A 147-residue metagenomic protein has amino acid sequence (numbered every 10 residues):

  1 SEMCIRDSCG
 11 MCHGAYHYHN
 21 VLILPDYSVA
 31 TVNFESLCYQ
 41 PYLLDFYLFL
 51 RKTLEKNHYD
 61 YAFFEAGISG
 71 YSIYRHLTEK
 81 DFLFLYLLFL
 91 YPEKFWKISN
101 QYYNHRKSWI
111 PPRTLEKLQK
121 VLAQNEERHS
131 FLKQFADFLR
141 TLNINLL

Functional and structural regions predicted by a protein language model:
M3-I5: Short, small-residue-biased leader/transition segments that mark boundaries at the very start of proteins
S8-G14, Y18: Catalytic-loop of the protein kinase fold
H19-F46: Catalytic activation segment of kinase domains across protein kinase-like and atypical kinase folds
L43-H76, L90-K107: Active-site activation/catalytic loop segments of kinase-like enzymes and analogous catalytic loops in related
K80: Conserved ATP-binding subdomain of kinase catalytic cores across diverse folds
W96-L147: ATP/Mg2+ or Mg2+-diphosphate-binding catalytic cores that bind nucleotide phosphates or diphosphates via glycine-rich
